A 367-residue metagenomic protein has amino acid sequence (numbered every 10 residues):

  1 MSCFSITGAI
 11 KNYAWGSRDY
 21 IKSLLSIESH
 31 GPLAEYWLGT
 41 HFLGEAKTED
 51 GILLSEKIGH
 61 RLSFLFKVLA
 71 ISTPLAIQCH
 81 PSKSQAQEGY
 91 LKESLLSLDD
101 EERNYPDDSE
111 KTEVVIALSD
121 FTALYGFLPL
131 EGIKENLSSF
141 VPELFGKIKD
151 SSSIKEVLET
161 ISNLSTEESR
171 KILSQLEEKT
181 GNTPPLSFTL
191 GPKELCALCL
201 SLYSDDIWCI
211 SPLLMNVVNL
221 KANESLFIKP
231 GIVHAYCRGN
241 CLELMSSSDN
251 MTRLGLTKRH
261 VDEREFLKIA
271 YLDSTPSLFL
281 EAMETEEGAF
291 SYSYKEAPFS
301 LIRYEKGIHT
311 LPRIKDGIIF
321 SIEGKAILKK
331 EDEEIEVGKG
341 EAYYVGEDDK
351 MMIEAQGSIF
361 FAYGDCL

Functional and structural regions predicted by a protein language model:
M1-S187, K258-S277, L301: Transition-metal
A46-L62, G126-F127, L202-K221, P312-I314 (+1 more regions): A short beta-strand-loop-beta hairpin characteristic of the jelly-roll/cupin
T73, K325-L367: Generic C-terminus detector
L75, E113-A123, G239-R259, F299 (+1 more regions): A short hydrophobic beta-strand segment most commonly corresponding to one strand of the jelly-roll/cupin
E167-L213: Active-site cores enriched in adjacent His and Asp/Glu residues with nearby glycine-rich loops that coordinate divalent
M215-I228, I232-C237, L242, E331-K350: Short acidic-glycine-tyrosine-enriched beta hairpin
N240-Y292: C-terminal, non-catalytic macromolecule-binding modules
S300-I314: Conserved short histidine dyad/triad with adjacent acidic residue
